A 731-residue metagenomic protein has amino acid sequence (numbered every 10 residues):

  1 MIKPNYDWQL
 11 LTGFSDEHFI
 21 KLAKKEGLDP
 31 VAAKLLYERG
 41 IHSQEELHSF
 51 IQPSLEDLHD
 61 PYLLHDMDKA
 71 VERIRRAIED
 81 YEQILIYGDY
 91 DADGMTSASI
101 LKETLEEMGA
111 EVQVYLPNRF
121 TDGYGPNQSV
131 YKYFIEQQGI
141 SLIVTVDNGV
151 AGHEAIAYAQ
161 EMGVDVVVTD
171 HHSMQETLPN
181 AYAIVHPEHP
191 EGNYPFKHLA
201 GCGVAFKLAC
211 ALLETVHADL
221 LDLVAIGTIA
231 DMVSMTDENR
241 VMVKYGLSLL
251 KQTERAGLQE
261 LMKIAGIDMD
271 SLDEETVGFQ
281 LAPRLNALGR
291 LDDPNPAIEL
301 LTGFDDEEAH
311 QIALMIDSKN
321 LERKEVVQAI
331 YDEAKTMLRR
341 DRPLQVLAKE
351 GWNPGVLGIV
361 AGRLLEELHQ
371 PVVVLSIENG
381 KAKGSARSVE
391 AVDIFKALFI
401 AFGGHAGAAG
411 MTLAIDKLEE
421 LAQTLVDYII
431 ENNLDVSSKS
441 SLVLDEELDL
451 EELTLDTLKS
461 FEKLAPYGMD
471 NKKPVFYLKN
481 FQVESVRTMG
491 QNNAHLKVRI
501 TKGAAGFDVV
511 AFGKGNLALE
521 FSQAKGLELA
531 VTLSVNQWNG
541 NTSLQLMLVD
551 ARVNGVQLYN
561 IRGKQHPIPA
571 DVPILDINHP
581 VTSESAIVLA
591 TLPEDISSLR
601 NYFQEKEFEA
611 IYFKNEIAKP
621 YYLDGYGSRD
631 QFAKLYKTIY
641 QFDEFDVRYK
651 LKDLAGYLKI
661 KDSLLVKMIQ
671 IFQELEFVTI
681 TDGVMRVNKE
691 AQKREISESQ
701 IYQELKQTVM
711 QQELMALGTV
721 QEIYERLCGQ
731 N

Functional and structural regions predicted by a protein language model:
M1-E26, P30, Y702, T708-Q711 (+1 more regions): Extreme N-terminal flexible tails
I2-P4, L11-L142, M162, N180 (+3 more regions): Hydrophobic helix-and-loop "lid/oligomerization" segment in the mid-to-C-terminal part of catalytic domains
Y87, S141-N148, S585-L592: Acidic beta-strand-to-loop metal/phosphate-binding motif
D89-Y90, P117-F120, N148-G149, H171-M174 (+6 more regions): Short, ordered loop/turn segments at secondary-structure junctions
S97-L101, H153-M162, H171-H172, G358-A361 (+1 more regions): Short Gly/Thr/Asp-enriched flexible loops that form oxyanion-binding sites at enzyme active sites
E106, R240-Y331, A386-I400, A406-N731: Acidic, two-metal ion nucleic-acid-processing modules in DNA metabolism proteins
K132-C202, F206-A211, D219, T236: Active-site cavity-forming subdomains of large catalytic enzyme subunits
N180-A230, E594-S597, N601-E605, E609-E616 (+2 more regions): Short alpha-helices
